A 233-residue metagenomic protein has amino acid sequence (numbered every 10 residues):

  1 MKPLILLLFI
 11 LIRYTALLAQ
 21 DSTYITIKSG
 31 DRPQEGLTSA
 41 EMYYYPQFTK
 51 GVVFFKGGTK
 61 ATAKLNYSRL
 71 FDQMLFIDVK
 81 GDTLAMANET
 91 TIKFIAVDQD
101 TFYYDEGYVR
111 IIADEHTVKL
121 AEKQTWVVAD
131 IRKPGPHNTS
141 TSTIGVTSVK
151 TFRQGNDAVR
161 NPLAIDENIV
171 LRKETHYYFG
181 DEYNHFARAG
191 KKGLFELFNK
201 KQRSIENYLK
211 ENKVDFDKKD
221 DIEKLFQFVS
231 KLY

Functional and structural regions predicted by a protein language model:
M1-T23, L225: Bacterial Sec-dependent N-terminal signal peptides
I10, M42-Y44, F54, Y67 (+1 more regions): Sterically constrained small-residue positions within well-ordered secondary structures of folded domains
L18-Y43: Sec-dependent signal peptide cleavage junction
D21-Y24, H176-G180, L197: Short hydrophobic/aromatic-rich motifs at helix boundaries and adjacent loops
E41-A61: N-terminal ordered "arm"
M42, Q47, D130, N168-V170 (+1 more regions): Residue-level preference for alpha-helix termini and adjacent loops
T59-F186: Aromatic-patch recognition
F186-Y233: Long, compositionally biased interface segments
